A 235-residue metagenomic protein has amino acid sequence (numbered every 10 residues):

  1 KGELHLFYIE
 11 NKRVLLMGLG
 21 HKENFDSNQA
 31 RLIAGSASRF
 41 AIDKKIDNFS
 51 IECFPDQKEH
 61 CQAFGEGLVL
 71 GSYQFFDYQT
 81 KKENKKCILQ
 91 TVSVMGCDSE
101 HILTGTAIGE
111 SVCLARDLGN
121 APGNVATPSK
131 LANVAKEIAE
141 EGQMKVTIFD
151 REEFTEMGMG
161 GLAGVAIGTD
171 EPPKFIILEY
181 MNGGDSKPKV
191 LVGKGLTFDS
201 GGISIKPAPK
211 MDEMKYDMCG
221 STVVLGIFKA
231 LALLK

Functional and structural regions predicted by a protein language model:
K1-G195: Short amphipathic alpha-helical segment within the helicase RecA-like ATPase core that mediates nucleic-acid
A135, K189-L191, S204-K235: Alpha-helical metal-binding/catalytic segments enriched in His/Glu/Asp
